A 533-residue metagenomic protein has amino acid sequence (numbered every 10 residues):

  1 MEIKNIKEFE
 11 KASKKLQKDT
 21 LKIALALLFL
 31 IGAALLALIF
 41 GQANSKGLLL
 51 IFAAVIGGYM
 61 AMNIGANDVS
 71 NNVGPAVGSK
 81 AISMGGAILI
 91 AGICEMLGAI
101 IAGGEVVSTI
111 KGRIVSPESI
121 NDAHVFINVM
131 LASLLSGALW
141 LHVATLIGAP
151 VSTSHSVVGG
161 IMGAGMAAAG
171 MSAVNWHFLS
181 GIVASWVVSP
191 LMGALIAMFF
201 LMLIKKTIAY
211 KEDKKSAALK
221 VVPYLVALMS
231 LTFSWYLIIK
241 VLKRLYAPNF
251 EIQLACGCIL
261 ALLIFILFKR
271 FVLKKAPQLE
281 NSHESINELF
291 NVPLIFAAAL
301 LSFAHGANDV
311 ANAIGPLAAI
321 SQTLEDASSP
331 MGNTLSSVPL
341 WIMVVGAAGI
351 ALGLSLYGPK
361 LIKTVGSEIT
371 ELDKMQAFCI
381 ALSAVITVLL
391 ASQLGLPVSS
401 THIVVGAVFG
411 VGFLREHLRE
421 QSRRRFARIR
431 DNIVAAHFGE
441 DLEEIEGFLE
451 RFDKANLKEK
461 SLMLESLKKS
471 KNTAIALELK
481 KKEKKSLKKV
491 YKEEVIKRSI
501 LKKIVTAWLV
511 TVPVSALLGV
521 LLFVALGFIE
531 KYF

Functional and structural regions predicted by a protein language model:
M1-F533: Alpha-helical transmembrane segments and immediately membrane-proximal extracytoplasmic
